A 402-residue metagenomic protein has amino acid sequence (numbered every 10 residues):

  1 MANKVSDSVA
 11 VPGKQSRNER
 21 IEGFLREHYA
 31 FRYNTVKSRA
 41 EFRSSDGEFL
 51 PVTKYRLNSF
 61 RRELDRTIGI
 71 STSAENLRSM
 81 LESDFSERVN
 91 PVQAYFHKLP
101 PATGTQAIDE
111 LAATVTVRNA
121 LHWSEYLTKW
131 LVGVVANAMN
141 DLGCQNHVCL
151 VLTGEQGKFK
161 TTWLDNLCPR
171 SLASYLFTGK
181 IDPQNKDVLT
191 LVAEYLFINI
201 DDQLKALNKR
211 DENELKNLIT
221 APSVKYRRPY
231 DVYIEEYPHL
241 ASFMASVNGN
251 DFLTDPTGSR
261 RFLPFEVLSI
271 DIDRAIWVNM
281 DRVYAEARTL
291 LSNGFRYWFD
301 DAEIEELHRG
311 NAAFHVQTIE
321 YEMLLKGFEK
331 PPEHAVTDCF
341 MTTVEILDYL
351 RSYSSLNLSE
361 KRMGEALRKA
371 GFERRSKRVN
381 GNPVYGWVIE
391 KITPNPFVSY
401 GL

Functional and structural regions predicted by a protein language model:
M1-Q106, L121, E125, S355-L358 (+2 more regions): N-terminal nucleic-acid engagement/recognition segments and initiation subdomains in replication, restriction
S83-V188, V192-A193: P-loop NTPase catalytic core of nucleic-acid-dependent motor ATPases
V188-A193, R228-S246: AAA+/SF3 P-loop NTPase mechanochemical coupling elements
L196-I219, L253-G258: Conserved AAA+/SF3 P-loop NTPase catalytic/coupling segment centered on the Walker-B
E212-E235: Conserved catalytic/switch belt of AAA+ P-loop NTPases
D231, S269-A275, D338-L402: Positively charged interface segments
L253-D271: A short helix-turn-beta junction within AAA+ P-loop NTPase domains corresponding to the substrate/partner-engaging
N293-T337: Conserved alpha/beta core segments of nucleic-acid transaction machinery
